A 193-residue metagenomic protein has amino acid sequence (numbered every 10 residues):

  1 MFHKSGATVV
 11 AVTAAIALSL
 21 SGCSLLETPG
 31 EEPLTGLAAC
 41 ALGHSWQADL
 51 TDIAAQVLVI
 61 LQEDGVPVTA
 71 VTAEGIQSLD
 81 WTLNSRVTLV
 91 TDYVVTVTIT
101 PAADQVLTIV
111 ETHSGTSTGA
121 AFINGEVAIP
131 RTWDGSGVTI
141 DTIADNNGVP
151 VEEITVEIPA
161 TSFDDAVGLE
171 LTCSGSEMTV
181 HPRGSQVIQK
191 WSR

Functional and structural regions predicted by a protein language model:
M1-V12: Bacterial N-terminal signal peptides that target proteins for export
T8, S24-L34: Bacterial lipoprotein signal-peptidase II cleavage site
S19-G22: C-terminal motif of bacterial Sec signal peptides marking the signal peptidase cleavage site
A38-A39, G43-V57, G75-S174, I188-R193: Contiguous, well-ordered beta-strand patches that form the walls/edges of small beta-barrel/beta-sandwich domains
V57-T72: Surface-exposed strand-loop-strand hairpins of Gram-negative outer-membrane beta-barrel proteins
M178-P182: Short beta-strand segments that buttress and anchor functional surface loops
G184-Q186: Glycine-centered tight beta-turn/hairpin loop motif at sheet-sheet or coil-to-beta transitions
